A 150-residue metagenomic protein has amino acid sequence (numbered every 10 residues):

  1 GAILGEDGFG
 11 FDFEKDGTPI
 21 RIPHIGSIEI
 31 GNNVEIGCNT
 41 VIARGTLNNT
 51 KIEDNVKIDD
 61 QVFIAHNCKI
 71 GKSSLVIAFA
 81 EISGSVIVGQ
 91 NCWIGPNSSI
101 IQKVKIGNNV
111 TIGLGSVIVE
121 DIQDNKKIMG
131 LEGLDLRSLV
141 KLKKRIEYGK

Functional and structural regions predicted by a protein language model:
A2-D135: Structural signal for interior beta-strand "rungs" in well-ordered beta-sheet cores of soluble enzyme domains
V140-K150: Long, leucine- and charge-enriched amphipathic alpha-helices that form heptad-repeat coiled-coil/leucine-zipper-like
